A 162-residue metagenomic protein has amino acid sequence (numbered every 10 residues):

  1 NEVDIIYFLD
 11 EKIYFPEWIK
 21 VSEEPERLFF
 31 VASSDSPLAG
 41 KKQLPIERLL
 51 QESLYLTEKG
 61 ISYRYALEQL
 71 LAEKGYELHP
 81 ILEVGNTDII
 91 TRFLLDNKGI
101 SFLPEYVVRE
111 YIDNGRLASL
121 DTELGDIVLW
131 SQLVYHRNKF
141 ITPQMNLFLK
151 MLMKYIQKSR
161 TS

Functional and structural regions predicted by a protein language model:
N1-E2, L9, Y65-S119: Hydrophobic hinge/microswitch elements
N1-L28, A32, L95, L120: Short beta-strand-centered segments that line the small-molecule binding cleft or hinge of alpha/beta clamshell
D10-K12, S34, E105-V107, E123-L124 (+1 more regions): Short secondary-structure boundary segments
W18-V21, P25-F30, S34-S36, I46 (+2 more regions): Small-molecule pocket liners
S33, T57-E58, P80, L103: Thr-Gly-centered strand-to-loop micro-motif
S53-K74, I141-M145, L149, K158-R160: Secondary-structure junction motif
A118-T161: A late-sequence structural motif
